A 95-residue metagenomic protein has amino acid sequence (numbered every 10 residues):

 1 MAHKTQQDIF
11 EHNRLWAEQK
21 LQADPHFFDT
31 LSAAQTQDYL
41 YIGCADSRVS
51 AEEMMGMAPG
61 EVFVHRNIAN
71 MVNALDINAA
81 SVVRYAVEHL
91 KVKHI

Functional and structural regions predicted by a protein language model:
M1, M54-M57, M71: Detector for methionine-enriched segments
M1-S32: Long, non-catalytic terminal segments
K4, D8, T36, V49 (+2 more regions): Conserved active-site and cofactor/substrate-binding residues in soluble primary-metabolism enzymes
N13, Y41, H65: Divalent metal-coordination and catalytic microenvironments
A17, A23, A34-Q35, V64 (+2 more regions): Residue-level detector of solvent-exposed, low-hydrophobicity positions
K20-G60: N-terminal short beta-loop-beta anion/metal-coordinating cradle
P59-I95: Short HxH-centered metal-ligating active-site micro-motif
